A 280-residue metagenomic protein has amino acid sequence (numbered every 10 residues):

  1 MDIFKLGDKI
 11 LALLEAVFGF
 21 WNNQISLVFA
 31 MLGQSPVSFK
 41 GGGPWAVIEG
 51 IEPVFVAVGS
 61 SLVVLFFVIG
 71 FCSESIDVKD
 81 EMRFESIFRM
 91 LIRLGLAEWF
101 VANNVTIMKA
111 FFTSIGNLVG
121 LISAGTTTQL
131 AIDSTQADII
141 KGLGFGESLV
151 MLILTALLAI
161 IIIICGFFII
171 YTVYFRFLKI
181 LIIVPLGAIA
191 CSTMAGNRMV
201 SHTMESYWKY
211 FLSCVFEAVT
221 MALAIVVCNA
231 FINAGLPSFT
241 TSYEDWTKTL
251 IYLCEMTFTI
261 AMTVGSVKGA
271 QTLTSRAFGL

Functional and structural regions predicted by a protein language model:
M1-L62: Binding/recognition "hotspot" determinant
D2-L13, F84-F100, M204-V215: Alpha-helical transmembrane segments and their helix-start/interface "positive-inside/aromatic belt" motifs in integral
I48-V56, F88-I92, G144, E205-W208 (+1 more regions): Alpha-helical membrane-interface segments at transmembrane helix boundaries
A57-I69, L157-I163: Hydrophobic alpha-helical transmembrane segments
L62-L96, L186-S201: Hydrophobic transmembrane alpha-helix segments characteristic of membrane transport and insertion machinery
L96-G187, M221, I225-G279: Non-cytosolic segments of integral membrane proteins
S192-K209, L273-A277: Alpha-helical transmembrane segments
